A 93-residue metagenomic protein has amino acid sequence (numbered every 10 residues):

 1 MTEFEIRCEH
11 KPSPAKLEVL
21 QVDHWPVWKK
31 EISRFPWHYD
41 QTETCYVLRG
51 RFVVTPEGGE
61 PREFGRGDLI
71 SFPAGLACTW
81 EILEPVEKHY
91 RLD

Functional and structural regions predicted by a protein language model:
M1-V19: Transition segment at domain starts
T2-C8, H24-V27, E87-D93: Double-stranded beta-helix
K11, Q21-D40, P73-A74: Conserved short histidine dyad/triad with adjacent acidic residue
E18, F35-Y39, P56, R62-E63 (+1 more regions): Short histidine-centered beta-strand/loop micro-motifs that create catalytic or ligand/metal-coordination sites
W37, V54, K88-Y90: Short hydrophobic/aromatic-rich beta-strand segments that constitute the beta-sheet cores of beta-sandwich/beta-barrel
Y39-V54: Short, conserved beta-strand element in jelly-roll/cupin
G58-A74: Short acidic-glycine-tyrosine-enriched beta hairpin
A74-D93: Ligand-binding loop in jelly-roll beta-barrel domains
